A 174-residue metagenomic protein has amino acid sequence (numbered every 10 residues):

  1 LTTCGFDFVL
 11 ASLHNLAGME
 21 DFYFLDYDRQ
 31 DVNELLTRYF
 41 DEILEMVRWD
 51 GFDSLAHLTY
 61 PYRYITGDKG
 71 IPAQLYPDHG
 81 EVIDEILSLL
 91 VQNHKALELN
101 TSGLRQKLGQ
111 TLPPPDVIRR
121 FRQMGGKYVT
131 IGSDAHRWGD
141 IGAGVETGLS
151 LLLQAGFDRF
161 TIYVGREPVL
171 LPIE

Functional and structural regions predicted by a protein language model:
L1-Q92: Extended substrate/RNA-proximal surfaces in nucleic-acid metabolism proteins
A17, G70-E174: Charged catalytic cores and adjacent phosphate/nucleic-acid-binding surfaces used for phosphate/nucleic-acid chemistry
